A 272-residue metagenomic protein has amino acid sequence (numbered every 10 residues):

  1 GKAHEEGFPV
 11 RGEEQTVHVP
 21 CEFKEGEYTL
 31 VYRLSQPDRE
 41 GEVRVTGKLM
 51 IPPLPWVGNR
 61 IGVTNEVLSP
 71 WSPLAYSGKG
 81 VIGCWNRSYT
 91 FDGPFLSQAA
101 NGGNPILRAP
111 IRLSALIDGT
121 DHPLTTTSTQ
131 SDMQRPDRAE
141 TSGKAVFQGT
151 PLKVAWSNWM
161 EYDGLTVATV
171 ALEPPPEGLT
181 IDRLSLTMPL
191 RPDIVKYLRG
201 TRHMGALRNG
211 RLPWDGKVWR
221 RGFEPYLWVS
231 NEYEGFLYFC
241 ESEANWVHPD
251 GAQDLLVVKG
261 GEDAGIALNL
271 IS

Functional and structural regions predicted by a protein language model:
K2-G12: Solvent-exposed serine/threonine-rich low-complexity stretches and specific carbohydrate-binding patches
K2-H4, R44, I106: Local beta-strand/beta-hairpin segments that build beta-sheet-rich folds
V10-G12, H18-E27, Q36, M50-S272: Beta-strand/loop-rich accessory regions of lumenal/periplasmic or secreted enzymes, predominantly carbohydrate-active
Q36-E42: Short acidic/polar inter-strand loop motif in beta-rich domains
V45-L49: C-terminal edge beta-strand
